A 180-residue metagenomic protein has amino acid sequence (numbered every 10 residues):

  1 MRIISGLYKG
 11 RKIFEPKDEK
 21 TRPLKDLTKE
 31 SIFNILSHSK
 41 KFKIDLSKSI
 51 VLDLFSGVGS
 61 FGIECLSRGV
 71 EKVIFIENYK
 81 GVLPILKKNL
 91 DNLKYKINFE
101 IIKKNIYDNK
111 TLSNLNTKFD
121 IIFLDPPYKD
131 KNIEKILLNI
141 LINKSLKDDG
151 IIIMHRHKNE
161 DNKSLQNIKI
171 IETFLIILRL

Functional and structural regions predicted by a protein language model:
M1-L180: Class I S-adenosyl-L-methionine-dependent methyltransferase catalytic core
